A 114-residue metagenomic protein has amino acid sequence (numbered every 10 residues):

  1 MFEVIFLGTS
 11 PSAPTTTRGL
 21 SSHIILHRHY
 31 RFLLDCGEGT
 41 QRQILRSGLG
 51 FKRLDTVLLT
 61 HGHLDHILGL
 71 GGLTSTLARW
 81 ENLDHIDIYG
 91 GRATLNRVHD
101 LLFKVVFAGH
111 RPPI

Functional and structural regions predicted by a protein language model:
M1-I114: Binuclear metal-dependent hydrolase catalytic cores
